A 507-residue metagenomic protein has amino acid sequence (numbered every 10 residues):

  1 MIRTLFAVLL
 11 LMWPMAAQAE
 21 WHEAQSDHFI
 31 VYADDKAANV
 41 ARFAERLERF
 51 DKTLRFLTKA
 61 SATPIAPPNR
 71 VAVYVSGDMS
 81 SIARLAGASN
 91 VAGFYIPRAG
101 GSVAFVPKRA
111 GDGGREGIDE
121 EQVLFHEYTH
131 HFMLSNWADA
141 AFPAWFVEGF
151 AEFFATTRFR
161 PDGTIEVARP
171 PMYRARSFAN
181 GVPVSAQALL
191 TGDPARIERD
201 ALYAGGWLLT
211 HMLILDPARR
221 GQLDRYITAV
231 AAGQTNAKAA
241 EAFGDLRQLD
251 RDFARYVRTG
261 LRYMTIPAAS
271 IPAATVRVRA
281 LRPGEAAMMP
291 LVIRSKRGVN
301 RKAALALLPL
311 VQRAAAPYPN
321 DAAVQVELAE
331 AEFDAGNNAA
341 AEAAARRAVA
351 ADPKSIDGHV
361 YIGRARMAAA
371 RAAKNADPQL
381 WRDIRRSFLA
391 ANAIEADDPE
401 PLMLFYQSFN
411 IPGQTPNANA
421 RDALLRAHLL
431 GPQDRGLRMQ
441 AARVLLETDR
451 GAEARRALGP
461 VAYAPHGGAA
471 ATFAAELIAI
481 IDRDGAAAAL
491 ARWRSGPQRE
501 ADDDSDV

Functional and structural regions predicted by a protein language model:
M12-A16: N-terminal signal peptide c-region/cleavage motif recognized by signal peptidases
A19-P143, R158, L190, P194-R196 (+2 more regions): Juxtacatalytic substrate-recognition/specificity segment
G93-K108, R115, D119, A138-A280 (+1 more regions): Acidic/His/Gly-enriched intrinsically disordered linker/tail segments that often contain short helix/coil "MoRF-like"
M133, A155, I214, R297-V299 (+5 more regions): Specific register positions within alpha-helical solenoid repeats of the TPR/Sel1-like families, i.e., one
V147, Q325, H359, L402 (+2 more regions): Canonical tetratricopeptide repeat
G233-K374, R386, A390, D397 (+2 more regions): Beta/coil-rich, acidic/histidine-enriched accessory regions frequently appended to metallopeptidases
P317, A351, I394, L429-L430 (+1 more regions): Structural marker of alpha-solenoid helical repeat scaffolds
L380-R386, L446, G451-A469: TPR/TPR-like (Sel1-like) alpha-helical repeat modules
